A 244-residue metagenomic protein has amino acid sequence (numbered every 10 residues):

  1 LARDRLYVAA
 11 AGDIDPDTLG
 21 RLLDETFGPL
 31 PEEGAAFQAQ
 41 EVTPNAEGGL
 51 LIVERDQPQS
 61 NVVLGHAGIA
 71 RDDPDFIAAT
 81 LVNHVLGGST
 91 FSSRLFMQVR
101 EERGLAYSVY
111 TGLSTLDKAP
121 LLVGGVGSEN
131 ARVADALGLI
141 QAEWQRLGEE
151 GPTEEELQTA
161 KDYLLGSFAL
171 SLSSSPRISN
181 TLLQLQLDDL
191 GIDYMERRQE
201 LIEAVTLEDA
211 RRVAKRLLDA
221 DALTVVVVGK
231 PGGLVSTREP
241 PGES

Functional and structural regions predicted by a protein language model:
L1-A35, I52, E102-R103, S108-S244: Charge-rich, well-structured scaffold segments of protease-associated domains
A35-S92: His/Glu-based metal-binding/catalytic segments typifying zinc-dependent metallopeptidases
S92-S93, I178: Generic non-transmembrane alpha-helix signal with a bias for helix starts/N-cap capping motifs
